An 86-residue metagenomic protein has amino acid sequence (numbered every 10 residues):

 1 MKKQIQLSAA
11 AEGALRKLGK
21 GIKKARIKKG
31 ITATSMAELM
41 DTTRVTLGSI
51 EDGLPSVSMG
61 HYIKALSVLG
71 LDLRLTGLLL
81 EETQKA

Functional and structural regions predicted by a protein language model:
K2-K28: A short, Lys/Arg-rich alpha-helix, primarily the initiator
K3, L75-A86: Short, charged recognition helix plus adjacent turn of helix-turn-helix-like nucleic-acid-binding domains
G21, T32, S58-H61: Residues that mark the N-terminal boundary/hinge immediately upstream of a DNA-recognition element
K23, I27, E38, S67: Short polybasic/polar patches that bind polyanions
G30-T46: Short alpha-helical DNA-recognition segment
S58-T76: DNA major-groove recognition helix of helix-turn-helix/homeodomain DNA-binding modules
